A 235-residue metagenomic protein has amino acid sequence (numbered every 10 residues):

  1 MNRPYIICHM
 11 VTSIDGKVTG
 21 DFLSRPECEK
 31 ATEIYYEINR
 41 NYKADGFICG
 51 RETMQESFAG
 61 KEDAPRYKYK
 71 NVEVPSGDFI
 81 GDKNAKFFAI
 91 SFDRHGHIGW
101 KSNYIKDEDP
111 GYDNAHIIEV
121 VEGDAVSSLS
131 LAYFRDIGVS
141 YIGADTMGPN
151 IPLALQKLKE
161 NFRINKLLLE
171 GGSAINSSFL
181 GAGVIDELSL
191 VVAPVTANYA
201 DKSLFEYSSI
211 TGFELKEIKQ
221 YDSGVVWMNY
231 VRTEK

Functional and structural regions predicted by a protein language model:
M1-K235: Enzymes that bind and transform nitrogen-containing heteroaromatic metabolites
